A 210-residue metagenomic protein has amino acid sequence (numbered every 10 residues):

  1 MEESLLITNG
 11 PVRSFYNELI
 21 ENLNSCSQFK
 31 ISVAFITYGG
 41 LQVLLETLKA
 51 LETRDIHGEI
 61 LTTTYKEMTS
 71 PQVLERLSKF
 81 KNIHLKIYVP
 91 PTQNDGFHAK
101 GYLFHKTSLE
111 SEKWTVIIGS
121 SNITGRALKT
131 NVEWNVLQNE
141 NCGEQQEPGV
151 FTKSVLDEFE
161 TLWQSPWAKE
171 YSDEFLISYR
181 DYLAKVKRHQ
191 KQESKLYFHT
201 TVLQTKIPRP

Functional and structural regions predicted by a protein language model:
M1-P210: PLD/PLD-like phosphodiesterase catalytic module centered on the HKD motif
